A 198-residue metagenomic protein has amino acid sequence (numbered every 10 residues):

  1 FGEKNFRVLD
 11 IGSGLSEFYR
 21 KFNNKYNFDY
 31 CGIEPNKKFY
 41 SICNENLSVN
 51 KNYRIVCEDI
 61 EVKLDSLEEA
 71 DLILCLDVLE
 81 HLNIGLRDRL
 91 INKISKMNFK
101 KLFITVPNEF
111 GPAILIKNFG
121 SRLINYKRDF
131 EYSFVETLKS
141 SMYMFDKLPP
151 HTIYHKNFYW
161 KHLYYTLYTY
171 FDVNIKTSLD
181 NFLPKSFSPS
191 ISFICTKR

Functional and structural regions predicted by a protein language model:
F1-I114, I191-K197: Conserved SAM-binding loop
E17, E61-V62, N83-T196: S-adenosyl-L-methionine-dependent methyltransferase catalytic module, highlighting the catalytic core
